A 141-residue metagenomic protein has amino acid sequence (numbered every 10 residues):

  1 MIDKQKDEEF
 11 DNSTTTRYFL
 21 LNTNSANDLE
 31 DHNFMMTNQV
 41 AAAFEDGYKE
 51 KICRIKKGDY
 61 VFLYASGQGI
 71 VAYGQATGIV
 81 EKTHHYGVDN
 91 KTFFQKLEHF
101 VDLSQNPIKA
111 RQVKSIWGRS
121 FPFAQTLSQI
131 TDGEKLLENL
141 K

Functional and structural regions predicted by a protein language model:
M1-A26, Q39-G47, H85-K141: Contiguous surface segments at macromolecular interaction interfaces
D31-Q39: N-terminal first-folded block
I55-K56: Short, well-ordered loop/turn sites that connect or cap secondary structure elements
I70-E81: Short beta-strand-centered aromatic/proline hotspots
